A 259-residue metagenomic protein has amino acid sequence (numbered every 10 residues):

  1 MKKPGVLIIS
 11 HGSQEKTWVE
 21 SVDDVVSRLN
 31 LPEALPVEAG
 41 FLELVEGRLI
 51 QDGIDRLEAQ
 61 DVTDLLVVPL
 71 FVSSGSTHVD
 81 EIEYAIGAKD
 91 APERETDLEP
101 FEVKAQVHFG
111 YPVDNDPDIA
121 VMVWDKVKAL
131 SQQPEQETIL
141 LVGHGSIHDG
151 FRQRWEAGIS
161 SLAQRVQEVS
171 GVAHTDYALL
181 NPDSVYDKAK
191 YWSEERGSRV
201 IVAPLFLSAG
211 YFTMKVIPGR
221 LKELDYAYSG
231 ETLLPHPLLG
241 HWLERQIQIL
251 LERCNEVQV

Functional and structural regions predicted by a protein language model:
M1-V259: Active-site-proximal alpha-helix that buttresses catalytic centers in soluble enzyme cores
